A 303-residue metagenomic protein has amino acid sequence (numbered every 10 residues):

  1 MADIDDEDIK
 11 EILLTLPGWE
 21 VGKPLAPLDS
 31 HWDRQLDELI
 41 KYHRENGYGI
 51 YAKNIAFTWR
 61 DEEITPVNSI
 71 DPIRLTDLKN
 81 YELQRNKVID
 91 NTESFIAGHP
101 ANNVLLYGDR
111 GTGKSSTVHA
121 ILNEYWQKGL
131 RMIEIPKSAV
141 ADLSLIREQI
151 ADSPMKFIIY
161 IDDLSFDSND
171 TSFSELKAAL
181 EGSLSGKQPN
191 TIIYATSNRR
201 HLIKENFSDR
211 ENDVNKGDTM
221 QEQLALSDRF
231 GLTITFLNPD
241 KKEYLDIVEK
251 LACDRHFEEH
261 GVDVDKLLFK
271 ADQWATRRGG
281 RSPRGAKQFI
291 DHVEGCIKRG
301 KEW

Functional and structural regions predicted by a protein language model:
D6-P66: Interdomain "pre-motor" coupling segment immediately N-terminal to P-loop NTPase/helicase cores
N68-E93: N-terminal pre-Walker A segment at the start of P-loop NTPase domains
N103-I133, K137, L145-D152: Walker A/P-loop
L130-R131, P154-I158, K187-Y194: Loop/turn-to-beta-strand initiation segments
P136-K137, D152-S172, L176, R199: Conserved P-loop NTPase "ATPase switch" module shared by AAA+ and STAND
S168-E211, D218: Conserved catalytic/switch belt of AAA+ P-loop NTPases
D213-L224, G231-L245: Conserved AAA+ ATPase "SRH/arginine-finger" region at the nucleotide-binding site
L237-W303: C-terminal alpha-helical "lid" subdomain
